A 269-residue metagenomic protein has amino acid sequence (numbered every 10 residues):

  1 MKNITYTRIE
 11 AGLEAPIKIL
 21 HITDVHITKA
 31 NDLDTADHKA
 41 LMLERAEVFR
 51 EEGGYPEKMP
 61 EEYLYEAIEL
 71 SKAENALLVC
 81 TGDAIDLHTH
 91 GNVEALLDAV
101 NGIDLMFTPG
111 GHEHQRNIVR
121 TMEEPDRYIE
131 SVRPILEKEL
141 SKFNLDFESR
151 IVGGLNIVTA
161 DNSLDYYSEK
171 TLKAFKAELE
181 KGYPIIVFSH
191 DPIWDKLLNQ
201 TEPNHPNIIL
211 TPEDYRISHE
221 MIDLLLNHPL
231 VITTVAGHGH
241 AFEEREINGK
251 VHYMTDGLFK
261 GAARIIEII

Functional and structural regions predicted by a protein language model:
M1-G91: N-terminal active-site segment of His-dependent metallophosphoesterases
T5-A11, T89-P184, R245-I268: Extended active-site neighborhood of metal-dependent phosphoesterases/phosphodiesterases
I19-H21, C80, F107, V187 (+1 more regions): Residue-level marker for buried hydrophobic side chains located in beta-strands that build the well-ordered beta-sheet
D24, G82-D83, G110-G111, H190 (+1 more regions): Active-site glycine-centered loops adjacent to acidic/histidine catalytic or metal-binding residues that shape
I27, I85-D86, E113, I193 (+1 more regions): Short active-site segment of divalent metal-dependent hydrolases/proteases that encodes the spacing between
D34-H38, I118-E130, L198-E213: Short, flexible/disordered intra-domain loops and linkers
E51-A73, S131-I151, S218-L230, T234-V235: Alpha-helix-centered segments that form part of catalytic cores
L64-L77, N156-V158, L164-I247: His/acidic metal-ligating clusters that form di-metal
